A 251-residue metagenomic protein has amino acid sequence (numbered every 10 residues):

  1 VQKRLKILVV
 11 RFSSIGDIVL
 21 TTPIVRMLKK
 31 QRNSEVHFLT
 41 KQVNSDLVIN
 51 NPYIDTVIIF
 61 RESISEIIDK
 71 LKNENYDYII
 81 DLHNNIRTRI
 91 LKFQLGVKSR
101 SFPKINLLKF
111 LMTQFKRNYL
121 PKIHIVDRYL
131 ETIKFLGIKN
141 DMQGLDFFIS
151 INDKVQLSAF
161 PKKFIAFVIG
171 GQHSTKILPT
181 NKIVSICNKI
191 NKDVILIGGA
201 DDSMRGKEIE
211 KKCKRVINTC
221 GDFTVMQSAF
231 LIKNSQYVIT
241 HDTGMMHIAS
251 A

Functional and structural regions predicted by a protein language model:
V1-A251: Catalytic machinery of carbohydrate-active enzymes, primarily nucleotide-sugar-dependent glycosyltransferases
